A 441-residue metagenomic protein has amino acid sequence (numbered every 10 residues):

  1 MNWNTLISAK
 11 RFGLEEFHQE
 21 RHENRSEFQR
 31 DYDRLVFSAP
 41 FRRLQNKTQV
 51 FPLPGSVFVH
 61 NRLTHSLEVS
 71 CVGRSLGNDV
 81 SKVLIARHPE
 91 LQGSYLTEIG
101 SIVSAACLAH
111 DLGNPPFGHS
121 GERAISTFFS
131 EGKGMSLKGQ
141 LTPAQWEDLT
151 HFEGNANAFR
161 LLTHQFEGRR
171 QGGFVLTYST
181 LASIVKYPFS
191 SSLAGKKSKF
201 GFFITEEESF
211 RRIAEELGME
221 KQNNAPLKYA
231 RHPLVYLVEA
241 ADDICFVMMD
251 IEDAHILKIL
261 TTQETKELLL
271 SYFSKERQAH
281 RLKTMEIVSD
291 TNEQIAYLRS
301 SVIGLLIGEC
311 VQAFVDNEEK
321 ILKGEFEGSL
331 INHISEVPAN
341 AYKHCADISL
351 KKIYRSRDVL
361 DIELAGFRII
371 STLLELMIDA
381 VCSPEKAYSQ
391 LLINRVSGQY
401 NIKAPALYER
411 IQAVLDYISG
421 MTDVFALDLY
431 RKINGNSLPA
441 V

Functional and structural regions predicted by a protein language model:
M1-N24, V36-K47, S56, L67 (+4 more regions): Sequence-structural signature of the catalytic-core scaffold of metal-dependent phosphohydrolases that act on
R30-R42, I334-P338: Acidic, low-complexity proline/glycine-rich segments
K47-V57, I348-I353: A short small-residue
H60-T64: Low-complexity, highly charged intrinsically disordered N-terminal segments that act as targeting/localization
C245, M249, D253, I307-E319 (+6 more regions): Hydrophobic alpha-helix feature that most strongly marks membrane-spanning transmembrane helices and their immediate
V315-S397: Substrate-recognition/cap regions that form aromatic- and gly/pro-loop-enriched pockets for small-molecule ligands
Q390-L438: C-terminal amphipathic alpha-helical interaction region
